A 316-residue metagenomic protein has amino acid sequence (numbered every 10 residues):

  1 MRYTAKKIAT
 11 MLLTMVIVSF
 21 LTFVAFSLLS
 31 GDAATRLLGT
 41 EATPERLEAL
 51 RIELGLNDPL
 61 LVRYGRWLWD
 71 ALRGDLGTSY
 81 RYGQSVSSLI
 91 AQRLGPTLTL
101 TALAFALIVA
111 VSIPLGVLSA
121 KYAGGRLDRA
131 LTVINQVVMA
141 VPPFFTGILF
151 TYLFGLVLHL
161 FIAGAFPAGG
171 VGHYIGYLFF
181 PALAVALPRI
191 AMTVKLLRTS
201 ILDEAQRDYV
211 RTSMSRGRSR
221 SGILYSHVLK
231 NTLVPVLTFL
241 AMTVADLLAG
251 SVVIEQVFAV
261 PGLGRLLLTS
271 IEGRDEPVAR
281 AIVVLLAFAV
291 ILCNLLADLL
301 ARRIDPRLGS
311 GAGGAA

Functional and structural regions predicted by a protein language model:
R2-Y3, S88-D128, P143, G170-A316: Alpha-helical transmembrane segments of integral membrane proteins, especially multi-pass inner/plasma-membrane
A5-M15: N-terminal signal-anchor/signal peptide hydrophobic helix marking the start of the first transmembrane segment
I8, R46, L50, N57-L76 (+9 more regions): Hydrophobic alpha-helical segments of integral membrane proteins, encompassing both true transmembrane helices
M11, S19, E41, V109 (+5 more regions): Residue-level recognition of pore/gate-forming positions within transmembrane alpha-helices of multi-pass
T14-G65, L158-L178: Hydrophobic alpha-helical transmembrane segments of membrane transport/permease proteins and related membrane-embedded
M15, S19, F23-L28, F144 (+4 more regions): Membrane-embedded alpha-helical segments of multi-pass transporters/permeases
V16-L21, A102-A106, L149-F150, V284: Hydrophobic alpha-helical transmembrane segments of multi-pass integral membrane proteins
T22-L28, D58, W69, V133-A163 (+2 more regions): Membrane-water interface segments at the C-terminal ends of transmembrane alpha-helices in multi-pass inner-membrane
